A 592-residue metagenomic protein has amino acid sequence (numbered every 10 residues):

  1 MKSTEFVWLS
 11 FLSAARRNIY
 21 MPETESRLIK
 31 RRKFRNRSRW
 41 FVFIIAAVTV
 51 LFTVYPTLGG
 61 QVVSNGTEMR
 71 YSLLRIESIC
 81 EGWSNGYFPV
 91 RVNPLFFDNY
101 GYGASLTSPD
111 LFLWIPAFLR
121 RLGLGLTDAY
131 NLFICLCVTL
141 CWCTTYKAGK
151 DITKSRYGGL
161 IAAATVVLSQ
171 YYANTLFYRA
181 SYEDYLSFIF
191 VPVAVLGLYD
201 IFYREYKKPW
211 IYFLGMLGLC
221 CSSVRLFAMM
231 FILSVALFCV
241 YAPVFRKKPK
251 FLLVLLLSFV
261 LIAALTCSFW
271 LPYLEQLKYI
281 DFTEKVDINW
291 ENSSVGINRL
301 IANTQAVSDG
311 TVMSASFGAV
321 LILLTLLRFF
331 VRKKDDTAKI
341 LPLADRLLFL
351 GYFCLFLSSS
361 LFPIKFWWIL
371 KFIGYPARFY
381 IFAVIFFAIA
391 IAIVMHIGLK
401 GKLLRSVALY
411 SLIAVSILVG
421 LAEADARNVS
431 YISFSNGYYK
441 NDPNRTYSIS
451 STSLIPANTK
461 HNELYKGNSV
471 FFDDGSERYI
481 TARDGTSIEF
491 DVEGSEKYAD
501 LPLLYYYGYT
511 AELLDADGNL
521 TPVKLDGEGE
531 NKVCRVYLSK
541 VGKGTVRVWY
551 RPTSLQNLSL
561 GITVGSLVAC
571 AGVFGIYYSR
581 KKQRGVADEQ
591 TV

Functional and structural regions predicted by a protein language model:
M1-T57, G565-V592: Start-transfer (signal-anchor) and selected internal transmembrane alpha helices of multi-pass inner/ER membrane
R27-K33, H461-V592: Active-site-proximal, structured, solvent-exposed surfaces of multi-pass membrane proteins that position macromolecular
V50-Q61, G82-F88, G158-R179, L265-E284 (+3 more regions): Membrane-interface helix-loop junctions at the exits of transmembrane helices
F52-P192, G197, G218-L219, R225-L226: Active-site lumenal/periplasmic loops and adjacent helix-entry segments of GT-C-fold, multi-pass membrane
P192-W210: Membrane-interface transmembrane helices that cradle and orient dolichyl/undecaprenyl
G197, P209-V224, F259-A264: Membrane-interface alpha helices of multi-pass inner-membrane proteins
M230-A263, R328-K339: Perimembrane helix-loop-helix junctions
L252-V331, L343-A344, N436-T459, S476-D484: Periplasmic/ER-lumenal interhelical loops and adjacent helix-loop junctions in multi-pass membrane proteins
